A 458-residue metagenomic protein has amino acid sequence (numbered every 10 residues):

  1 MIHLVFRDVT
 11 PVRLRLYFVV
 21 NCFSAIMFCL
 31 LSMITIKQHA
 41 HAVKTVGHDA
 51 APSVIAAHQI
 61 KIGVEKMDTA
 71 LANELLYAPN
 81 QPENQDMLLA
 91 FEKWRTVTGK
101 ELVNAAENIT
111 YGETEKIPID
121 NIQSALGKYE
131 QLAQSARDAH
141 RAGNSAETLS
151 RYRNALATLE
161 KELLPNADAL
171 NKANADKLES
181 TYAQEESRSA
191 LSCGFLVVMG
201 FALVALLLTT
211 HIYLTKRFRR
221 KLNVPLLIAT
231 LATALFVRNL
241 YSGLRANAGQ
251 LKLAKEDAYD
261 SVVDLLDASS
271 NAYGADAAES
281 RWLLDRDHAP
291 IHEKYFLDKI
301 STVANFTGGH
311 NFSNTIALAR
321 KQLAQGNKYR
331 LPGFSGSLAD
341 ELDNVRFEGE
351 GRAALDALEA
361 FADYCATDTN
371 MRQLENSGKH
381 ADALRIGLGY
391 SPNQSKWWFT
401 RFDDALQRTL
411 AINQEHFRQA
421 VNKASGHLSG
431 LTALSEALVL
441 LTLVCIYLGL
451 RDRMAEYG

Functional and structural regions predicted by a protein language model:
I2-L16, T35, A190-N247, E436-G458: Juxtamembrane interface at the cytosolic side of transmembrane helices
S24-A25, L30-L31, T369, L443-V444: Polytopic transmembrane helical bundles with strong interfacial aromatic enrichment
C29-D49, V237-D257: N-terminal membrane-insertion alpha helix
A42-P118, A254-D356: Membrane-proximal N-terminal soluble sensing/regulatory segments of transmembrane proteins
I109-E186, S335-D403, V421: Polar/charged, Q/E/K-enriched amphipathic alpha-helical segments with strong coiled-coil propensity that act as
L178-V197, F417-A433: Membrane-interface helix-start motif
A254, A258-L265, H427, L431-L440: Pore-lining and gate-forming transmembrane alpha-helices of multi-pass membrane transport proteins
V262, L266, L388-H416: Extracellular/periplasmic juxtamembrane segments that couple receptor/chemosensory ectodomains to their
